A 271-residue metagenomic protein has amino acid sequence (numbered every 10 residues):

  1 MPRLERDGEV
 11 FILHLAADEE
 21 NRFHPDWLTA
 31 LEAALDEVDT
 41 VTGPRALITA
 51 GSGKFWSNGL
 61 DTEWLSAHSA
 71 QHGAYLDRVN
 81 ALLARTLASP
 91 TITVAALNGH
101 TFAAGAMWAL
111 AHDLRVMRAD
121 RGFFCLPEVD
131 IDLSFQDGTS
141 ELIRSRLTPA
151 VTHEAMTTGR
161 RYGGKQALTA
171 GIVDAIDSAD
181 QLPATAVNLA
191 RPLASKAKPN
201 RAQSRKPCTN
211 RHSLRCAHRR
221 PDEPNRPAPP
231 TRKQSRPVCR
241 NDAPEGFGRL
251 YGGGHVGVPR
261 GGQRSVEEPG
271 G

Functional and structural regions predicted by a protein language model:
M1-S52, G246, G257: Conserved CoA-thioester-binding segment of acyl-CoA-metabolizing enzymes
R3, A50-L82: Glycine- (often His-adjacent) and acidic-residue-rich active-site loop that binds/positions the CoA thioester
L83-I131: Glycine-rich beta-to-alpha active-site loop
M117-D120, S134, V173-H218: C-terminal long alpha-helix characteristic of the crotonase
S140-A150: Hydrophobic, secondary-structure "cap" segments at the distal end of domains
D242-A243, G252, V256: Short hydrophobic alpha-helical segments enriched in small aliphatic residues
V256, Q263-G270: Short, intrinsically disordered C-terminal tails of secreted or membrane-associated proteins
